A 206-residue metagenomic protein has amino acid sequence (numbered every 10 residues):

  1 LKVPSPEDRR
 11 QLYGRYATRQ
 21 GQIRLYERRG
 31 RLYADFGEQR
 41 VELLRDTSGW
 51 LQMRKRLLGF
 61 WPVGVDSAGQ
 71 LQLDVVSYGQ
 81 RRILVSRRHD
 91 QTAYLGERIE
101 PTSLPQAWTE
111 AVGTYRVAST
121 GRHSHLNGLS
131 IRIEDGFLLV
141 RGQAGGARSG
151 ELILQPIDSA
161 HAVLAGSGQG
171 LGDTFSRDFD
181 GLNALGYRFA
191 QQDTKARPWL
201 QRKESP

Functional and structural regions predicted by a protein language model:
L1-P206: Peripheral terminal and inter-domain segments
